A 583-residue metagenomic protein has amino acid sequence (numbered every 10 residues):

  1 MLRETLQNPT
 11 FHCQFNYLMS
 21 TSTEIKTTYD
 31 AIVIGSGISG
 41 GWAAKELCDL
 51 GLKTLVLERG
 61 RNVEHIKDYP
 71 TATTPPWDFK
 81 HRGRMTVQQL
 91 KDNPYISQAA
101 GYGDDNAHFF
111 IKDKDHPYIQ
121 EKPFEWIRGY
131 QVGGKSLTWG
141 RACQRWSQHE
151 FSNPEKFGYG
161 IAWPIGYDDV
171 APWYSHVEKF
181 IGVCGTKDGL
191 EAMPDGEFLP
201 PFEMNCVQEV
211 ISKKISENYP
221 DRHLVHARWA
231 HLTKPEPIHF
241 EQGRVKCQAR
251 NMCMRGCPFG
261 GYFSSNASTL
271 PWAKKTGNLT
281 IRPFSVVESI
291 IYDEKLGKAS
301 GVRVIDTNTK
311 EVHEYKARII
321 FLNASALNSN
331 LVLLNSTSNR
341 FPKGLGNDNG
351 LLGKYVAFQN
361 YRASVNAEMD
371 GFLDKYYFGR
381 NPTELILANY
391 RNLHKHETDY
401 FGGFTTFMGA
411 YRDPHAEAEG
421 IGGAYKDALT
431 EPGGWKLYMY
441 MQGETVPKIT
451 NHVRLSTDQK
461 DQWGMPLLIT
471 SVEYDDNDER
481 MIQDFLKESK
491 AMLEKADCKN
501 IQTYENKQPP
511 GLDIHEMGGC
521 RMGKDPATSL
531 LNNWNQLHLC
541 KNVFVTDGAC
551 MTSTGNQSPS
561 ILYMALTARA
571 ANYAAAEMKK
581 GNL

Functional and structural regions predicted by a protein language model:
S20-P154, Y159, P164-D168, P172-S175 (+4 more regions): N-terminal glycine-rich phosphate/pyrophosphate-binding loop and immediately adjacent elements
D49, K53, E58-D78, F259 (+7 more regions): Glycine-rich loop(s) and the adjacent beta-strand/alpha-helix scaffold that form part
H65-D68, C184-G196, K499-Q508, K580-L583: Short, glycine/acidic-rich hinge or "gate" loops at secondary-structure transitions that mediate conformational
K80-V87, K91-E125, Y130-Q131, W139-R145 (+2 more regions): Conserved redox-cofactor binding core of oxidoreductases
A107-K135, W139, R145, W163-Y167 (+6 more regions): FAD cofactor-binding and catalytic pocket of flavoenzymes
V225-L232, R250-C253, E288-I291, G434-T445 (+3 more regions): A glycine-rich dinucleotide-binding beta-alpha-beta segment and adjacent secondary-structure elements that constitute
S553-A571: A conserved FAD-binding loop/helix module that cradles the flavin
